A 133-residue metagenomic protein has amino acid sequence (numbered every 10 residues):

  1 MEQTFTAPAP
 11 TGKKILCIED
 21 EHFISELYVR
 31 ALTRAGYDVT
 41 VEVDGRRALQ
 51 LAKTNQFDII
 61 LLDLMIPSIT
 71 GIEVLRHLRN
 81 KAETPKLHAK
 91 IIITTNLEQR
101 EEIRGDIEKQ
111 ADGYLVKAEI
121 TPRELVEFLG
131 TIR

Functional and structural regions predicted by a protein language model:
M1-K14, T121-R133: Non-catalytic signal-transmission and effector/linker regions of two-component phosphorelay proteins
G12-F23, Y28-L32: Conserved acidic segment of CheY-like receiver
G36-V43, L51: Short hydrophobic/Thr-rich beta-strand motif most characteristic of the beta2 strand and flanking loop of CheY-like
D44, T70-R76: Acidic catalytic/metal-coordinating carboxylates
D63: Active-site residues of response regulator receiver
P67: The feature encodes the CheY-like receiver
G71, D106-G113: As written
